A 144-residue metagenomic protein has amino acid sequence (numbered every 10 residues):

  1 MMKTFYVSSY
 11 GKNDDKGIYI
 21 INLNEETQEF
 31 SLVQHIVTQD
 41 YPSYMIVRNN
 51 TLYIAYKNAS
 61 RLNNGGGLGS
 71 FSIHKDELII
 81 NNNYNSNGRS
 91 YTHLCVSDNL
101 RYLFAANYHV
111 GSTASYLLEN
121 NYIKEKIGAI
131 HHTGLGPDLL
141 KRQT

Functional and structural regions predicted by a protein language model:
M1, V47-N50, V96-L100: Residue-level detector of Asp-centered blade-edge/turn motifs that repeat once per structural unit in beta-propeller
M1-N13, G17-N22: An edge-strand/N-cap motif at the start of beta-rich repeat modules
V7, Y53-A55, A105: Residue position within the beta-strands of beta-propeller blades
G11-D14, N58-L62, H109-S112: Short glycine/acidic-enriched loop and turn motifs that connect beta-strands
G17-Y19, G66-G69, S112-A114: A short loop-to-beta-strand structural motif that recurs across blades of beta-propeller domains
N24-E26, I73-D76, L118-N121: Short loop/turn segments that connect beta-strands within beta-propeller blades
D40-P42, S90-Y91: Conserved positions at the start
L78-T144: Asp-box/WD-like beta-propeller blade repeats and closely related beta-sheet repeat scaffolds
